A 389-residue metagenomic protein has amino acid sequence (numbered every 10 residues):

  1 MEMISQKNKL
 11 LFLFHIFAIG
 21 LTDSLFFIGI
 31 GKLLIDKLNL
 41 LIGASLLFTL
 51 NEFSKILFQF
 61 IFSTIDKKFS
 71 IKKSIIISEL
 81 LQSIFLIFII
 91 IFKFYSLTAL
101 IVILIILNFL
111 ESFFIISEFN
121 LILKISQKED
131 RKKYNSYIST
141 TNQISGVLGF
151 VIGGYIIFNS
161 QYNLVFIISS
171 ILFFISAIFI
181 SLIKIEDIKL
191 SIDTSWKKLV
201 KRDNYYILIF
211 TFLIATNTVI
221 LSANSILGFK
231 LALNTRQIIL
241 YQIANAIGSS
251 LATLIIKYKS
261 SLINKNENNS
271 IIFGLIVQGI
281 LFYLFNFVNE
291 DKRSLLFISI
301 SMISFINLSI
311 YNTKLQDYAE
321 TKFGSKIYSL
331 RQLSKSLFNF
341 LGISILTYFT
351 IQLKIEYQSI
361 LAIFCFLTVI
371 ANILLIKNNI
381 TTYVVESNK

Functional and structural regions predicted by a protein language model:
M1-Q6, I185-I209: Juxtamembrane intracellular "pre-TM" segments in multi-pass secondary transporters
L11-F27, L50-T64, S70, I75-Q82 (+6 more regions): Substrate-agnostic recognition of the 12-TM MFS/MFS-like secondary transporter fold
S24-G29, Y162-F166, K197-T253: A single, central transmembrane helix in multi-pass transporters
G31-D36, L148-I168, K230, L341-L361: Transmembrane alpha-helix termini and helix-breaking/packing motifs in multi-pass membrane transporters
K73-I87, N268-Y283: Structural signature of the two symmetry-related core transmembrane helices
I91-L104, F285-F297: Helix-loop junctions at membrane interfaces in 12-TM secondary transporters
L164-S181, S359-L375: Symmetry-related core transmembrane helices of the 12-TM Major Facilitator Superfamily/SLC fold
S170-I192, I376-E386: Helix-loop junctions on the cytosolic side of multi-pass membrane transporters, especially the intracellular loop
